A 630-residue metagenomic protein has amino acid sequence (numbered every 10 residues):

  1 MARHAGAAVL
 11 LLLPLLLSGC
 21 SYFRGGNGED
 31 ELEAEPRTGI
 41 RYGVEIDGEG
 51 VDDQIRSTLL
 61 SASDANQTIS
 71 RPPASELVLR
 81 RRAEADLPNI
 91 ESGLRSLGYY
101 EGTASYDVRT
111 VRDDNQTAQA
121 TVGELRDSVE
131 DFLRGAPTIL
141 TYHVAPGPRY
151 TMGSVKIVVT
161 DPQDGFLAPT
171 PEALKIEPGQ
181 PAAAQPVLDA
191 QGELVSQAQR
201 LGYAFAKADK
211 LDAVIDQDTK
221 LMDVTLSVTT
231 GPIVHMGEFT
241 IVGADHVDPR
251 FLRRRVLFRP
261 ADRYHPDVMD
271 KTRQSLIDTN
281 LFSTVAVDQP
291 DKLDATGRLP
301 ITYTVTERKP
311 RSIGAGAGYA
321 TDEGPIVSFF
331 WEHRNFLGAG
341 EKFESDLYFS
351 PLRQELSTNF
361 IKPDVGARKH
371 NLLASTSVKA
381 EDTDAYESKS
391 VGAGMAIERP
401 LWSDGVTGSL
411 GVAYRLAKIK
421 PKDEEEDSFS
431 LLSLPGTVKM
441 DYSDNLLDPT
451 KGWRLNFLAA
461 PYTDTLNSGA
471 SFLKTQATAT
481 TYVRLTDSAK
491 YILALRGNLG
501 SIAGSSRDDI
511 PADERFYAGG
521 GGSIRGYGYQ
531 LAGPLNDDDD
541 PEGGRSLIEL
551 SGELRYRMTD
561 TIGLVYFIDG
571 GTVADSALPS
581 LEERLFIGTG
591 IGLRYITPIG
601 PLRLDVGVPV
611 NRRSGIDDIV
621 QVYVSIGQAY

Functional and structural regions predicted by a protein language model:
A7-S18: Bacterial N-terminal signal peptides
C20-Q54, Q67-T321, F330, E344-D364 (+1 more regions): Periplasmic polypeptide-binding modules associated with outer-membrane biogenesis and secretion
P162-P169, H265-N456, R525-G526, Q530-P541 (+4 more regions): Gram-negative/organellar outer-membrane beta-barrel architecture
L226, W331, T572-S576, V610-R612: Short, solvent-exposed loop/turn segments at secondary-structure junctions
H235-E238, P249-F251, P266, V285 (+12 more regions): Extended hydrophobic-aromatic, low-complexity segments
L276, Y303, W331, F360 (+7 more regions): Hydrophobic, well-ordered secondary-structure elements that form the walls of internal hydrophobic environments
D278, G297, S312, K418-T561 (+3 more regions): C-terminal outer-membrane beta-barrel translocator/porin domains of Gram-negative envelope proteins and their
E582-T597: Strand-loop-strand
